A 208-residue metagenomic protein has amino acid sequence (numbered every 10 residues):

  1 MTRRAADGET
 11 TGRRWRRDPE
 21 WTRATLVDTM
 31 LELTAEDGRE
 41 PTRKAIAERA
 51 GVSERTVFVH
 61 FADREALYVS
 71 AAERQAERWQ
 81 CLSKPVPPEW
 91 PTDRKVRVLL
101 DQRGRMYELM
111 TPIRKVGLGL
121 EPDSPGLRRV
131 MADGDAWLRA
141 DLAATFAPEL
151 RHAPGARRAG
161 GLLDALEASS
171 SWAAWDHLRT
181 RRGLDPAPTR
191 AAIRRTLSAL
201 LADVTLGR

Functional and structural regions predicted by a protein language model:
M1-V52, V59, E65-A66: Basic, helix-initiating cap at the start of DNA-binding domains
E32-P41, E48, R55, V69-L99: Amphipathic alpha-helical linker/stalk segments
S53, D185: Helix-turn-helix DNA-binding motif, specifically the short coil turn and the N-cap/start of the second
H60-F61, S70, A192: Residues in the recognition helix of alpha-helical DNA-binding motifs
A66, A72, S83-K84, Y107-A132 (+1 more regions): Amphipathic alpha-helical segments used for helix-helix packing
D101, R105-L109, K115, P125-A153 (+2 more regions): Amphipathic alpha-helical packing segments from all-alpha helical-bundle domains
A144, L163-L184, A199-R208: Amphipathic C-terminal alpha-helical segment
